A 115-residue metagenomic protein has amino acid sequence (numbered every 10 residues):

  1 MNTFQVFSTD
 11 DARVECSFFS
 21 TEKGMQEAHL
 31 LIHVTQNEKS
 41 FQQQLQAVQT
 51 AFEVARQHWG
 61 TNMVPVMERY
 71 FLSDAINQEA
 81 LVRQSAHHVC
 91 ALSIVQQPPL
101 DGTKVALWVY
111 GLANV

Functional and structural regions predicted by a protein language model:
M1-V115: Short, polar/acidic, helix-capping and beta-turn segments at strand->helix junctions that line the mouths
